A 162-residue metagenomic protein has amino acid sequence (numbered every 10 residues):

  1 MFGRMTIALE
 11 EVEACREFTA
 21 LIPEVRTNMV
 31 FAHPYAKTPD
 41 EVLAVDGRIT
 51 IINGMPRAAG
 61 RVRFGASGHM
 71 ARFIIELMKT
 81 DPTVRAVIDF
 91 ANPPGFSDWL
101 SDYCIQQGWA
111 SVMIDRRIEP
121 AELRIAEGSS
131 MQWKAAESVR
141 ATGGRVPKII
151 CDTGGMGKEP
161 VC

Functional and structural regions predicted by a protein language model:
M1-C162: Conserved mixed alpha/beta catalytic, RNA-binding, or beta-rich assembly cores of soluble enzyme, regulatory
